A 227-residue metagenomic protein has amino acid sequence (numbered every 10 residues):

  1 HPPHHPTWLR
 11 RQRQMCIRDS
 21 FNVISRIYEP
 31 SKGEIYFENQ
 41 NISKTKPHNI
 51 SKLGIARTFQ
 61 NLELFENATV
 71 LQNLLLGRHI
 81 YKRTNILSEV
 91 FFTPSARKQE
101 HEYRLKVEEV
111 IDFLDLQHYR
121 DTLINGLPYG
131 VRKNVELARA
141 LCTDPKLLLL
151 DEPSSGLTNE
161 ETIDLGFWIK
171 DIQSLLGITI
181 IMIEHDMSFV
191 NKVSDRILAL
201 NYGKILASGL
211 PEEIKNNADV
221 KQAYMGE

Functional and structural regions predicted by a protein language model:
H1-R13, I17: Single conserved hydrophobic/aromatic residue that forms the stacking wall/gate of nucleotide- or nucleobase-binding
S25: Helix-to-loop junction immediately C-terminal to a conserved catalytic motif
G33-N41, K52-L53: Conserved ABC transporter NBD signature motif
L87-L123, F167-K170: Conserved ABC ATPase "signature" region
D144: Conserved catalytic motifs of ABC-family nucleotide-binding domains
L148-E152: Catalytic Walker B motif of ABC-type/P-loop ATPase nucleotide-binding domains
